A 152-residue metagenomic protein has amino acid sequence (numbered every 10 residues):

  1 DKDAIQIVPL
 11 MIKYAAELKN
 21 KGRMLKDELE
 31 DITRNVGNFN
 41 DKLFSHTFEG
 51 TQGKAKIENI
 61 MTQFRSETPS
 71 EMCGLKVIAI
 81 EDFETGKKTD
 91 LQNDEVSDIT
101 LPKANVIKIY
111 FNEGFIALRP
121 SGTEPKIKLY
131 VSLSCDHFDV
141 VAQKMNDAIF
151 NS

Functional and structural regions predicted by a protein language model:
D1-R119, K126-Y130, H137-A142, I149-S152: Phosphate-binding and adjacent anionic-ligand microenvironments
